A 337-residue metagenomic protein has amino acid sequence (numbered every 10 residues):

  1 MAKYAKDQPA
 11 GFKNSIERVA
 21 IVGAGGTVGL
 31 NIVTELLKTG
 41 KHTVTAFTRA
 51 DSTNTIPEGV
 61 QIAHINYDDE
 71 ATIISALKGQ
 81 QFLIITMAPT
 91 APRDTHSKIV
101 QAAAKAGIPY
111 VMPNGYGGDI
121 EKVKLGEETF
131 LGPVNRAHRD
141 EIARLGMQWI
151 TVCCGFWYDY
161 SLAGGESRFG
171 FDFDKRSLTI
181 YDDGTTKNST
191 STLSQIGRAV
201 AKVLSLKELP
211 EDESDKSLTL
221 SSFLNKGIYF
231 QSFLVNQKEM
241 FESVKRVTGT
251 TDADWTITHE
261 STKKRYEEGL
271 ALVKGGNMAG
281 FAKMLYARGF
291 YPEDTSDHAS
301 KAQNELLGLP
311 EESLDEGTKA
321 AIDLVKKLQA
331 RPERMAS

Functional and structural regions predicted by a protein language model:
A2-T43, F47-P57, D68-A71, R93 (+3 more regions): Oxidoreductase cofactor-interface core, primarily capturing Rossmann-like NAD(P)-dependent enzymes
A20, A63, M112: Conserved Rossmann-like nucleotide-binding pocket used by diverse enzymes that bind dinucleotide cofactors
Q61-Q80: Conserved Rossmann-fold cofactor-binding substructure of NAD(P)-dependent oxidoreductases
I74, L193-A201, E311-I322: Short, amphipathic alpha-helical "lid/cap" segments that border enzyme active or binding sites
K78-P113, G132-E141: NAD(P)-cofactor binding segment of oxidoreductase domains
S221, G227, F241-T295, S337: Terminal hydrophobic/aromatic helix or amphipathic segment near a protein terminus
S300-S337: Amphipathic terminal alpha-helices
